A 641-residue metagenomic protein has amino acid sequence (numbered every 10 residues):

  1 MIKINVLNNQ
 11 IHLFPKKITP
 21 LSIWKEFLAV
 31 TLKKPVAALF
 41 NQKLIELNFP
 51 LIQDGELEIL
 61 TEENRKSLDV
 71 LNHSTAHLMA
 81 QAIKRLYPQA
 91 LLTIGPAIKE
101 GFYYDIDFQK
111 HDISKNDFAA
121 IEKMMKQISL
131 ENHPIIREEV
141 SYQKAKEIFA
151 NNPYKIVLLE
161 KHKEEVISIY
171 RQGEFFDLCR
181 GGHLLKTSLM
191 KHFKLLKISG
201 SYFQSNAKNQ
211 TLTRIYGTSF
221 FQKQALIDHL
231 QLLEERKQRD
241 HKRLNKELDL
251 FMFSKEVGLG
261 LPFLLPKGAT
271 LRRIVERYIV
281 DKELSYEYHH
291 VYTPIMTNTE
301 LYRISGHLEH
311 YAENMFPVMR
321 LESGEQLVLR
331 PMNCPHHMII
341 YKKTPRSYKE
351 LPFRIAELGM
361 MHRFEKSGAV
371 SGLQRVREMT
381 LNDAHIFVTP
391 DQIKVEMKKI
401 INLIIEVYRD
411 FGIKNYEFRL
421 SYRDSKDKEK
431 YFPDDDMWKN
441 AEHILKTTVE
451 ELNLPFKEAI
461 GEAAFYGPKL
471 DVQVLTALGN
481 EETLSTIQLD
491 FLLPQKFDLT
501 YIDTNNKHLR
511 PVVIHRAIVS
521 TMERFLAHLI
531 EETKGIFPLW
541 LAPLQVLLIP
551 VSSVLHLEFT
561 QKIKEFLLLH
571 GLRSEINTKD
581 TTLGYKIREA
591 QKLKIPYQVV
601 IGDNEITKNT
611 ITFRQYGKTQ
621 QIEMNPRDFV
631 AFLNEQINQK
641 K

Functional and structural regions predicted by a protein language model:
M1-T93, I98-K641: NTP/phosphate- and nucleic-acid-binding module
